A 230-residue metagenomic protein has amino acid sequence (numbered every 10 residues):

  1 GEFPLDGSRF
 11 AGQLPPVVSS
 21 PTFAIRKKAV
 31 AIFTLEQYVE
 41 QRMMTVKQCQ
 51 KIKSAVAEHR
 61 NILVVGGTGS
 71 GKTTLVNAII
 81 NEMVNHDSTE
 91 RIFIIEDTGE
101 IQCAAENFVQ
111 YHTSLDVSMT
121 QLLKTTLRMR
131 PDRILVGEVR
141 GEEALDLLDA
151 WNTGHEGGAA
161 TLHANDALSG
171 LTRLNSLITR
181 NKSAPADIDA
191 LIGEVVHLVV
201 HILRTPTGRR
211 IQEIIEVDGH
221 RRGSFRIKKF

Functional and structural regions predicted by a protein language model:
G1-E58: P-loop NTP-binding catalytic core
F3, K27, T113-S114, A164 (+2 more regions): Active-site donor-binding loop signature of nucleotide-sugar glycosyltransferases
G7-A11, A78-I79, R210: Glycine-rich, charged/polar anion/phosphate-binding loops that engage phosphate groups from diverse ligands
F10, F23, I92-F93, F108-V109 (+1 more regions): A broad, low-specificity signal marking well-ordered, structured residues that form hydrophobic/aromatic
V18, E36-E40, T45, Q102 (+4 more regions): Generic, ordered loop/turn and secondary-structure boundary motif
H59-V65, T74, A78-V195, H201-T205: Switch/coupling sub-region of P-loop NTPases
G69: Walker A (P-loop) phosphate-binding loop of P-loop NTPases
G193-F230: Conserved P-loop NTPase
